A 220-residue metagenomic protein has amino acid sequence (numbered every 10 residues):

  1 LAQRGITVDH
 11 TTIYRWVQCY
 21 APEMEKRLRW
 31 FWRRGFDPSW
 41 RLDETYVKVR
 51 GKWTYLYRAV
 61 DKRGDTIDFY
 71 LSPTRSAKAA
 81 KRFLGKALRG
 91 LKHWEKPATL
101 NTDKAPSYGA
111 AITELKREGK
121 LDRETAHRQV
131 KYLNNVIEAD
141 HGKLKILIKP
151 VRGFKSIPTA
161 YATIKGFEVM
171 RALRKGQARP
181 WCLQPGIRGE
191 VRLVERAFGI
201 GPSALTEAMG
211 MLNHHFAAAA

Functional and structural regions predicted by a protein language model:
L1-W40, E44-K48, K78, R82-A220: Charged, often Cys/His-bearing segments associated with DNA-binding zinc-finger transcription factors
R50-T66, S76, L84-L88: Short conserved beta-strand segments at catalytic cores or DNA/RNA-binding microdomains of nucleic-acid binding
T66-I67, P97: Short, solvent-exposed beta-strand edge segments and adjacent coil->beta transition regions
P73: Short glycine-enriched, charge-decorated loop/helix-capping segments at active-site entrances that position
